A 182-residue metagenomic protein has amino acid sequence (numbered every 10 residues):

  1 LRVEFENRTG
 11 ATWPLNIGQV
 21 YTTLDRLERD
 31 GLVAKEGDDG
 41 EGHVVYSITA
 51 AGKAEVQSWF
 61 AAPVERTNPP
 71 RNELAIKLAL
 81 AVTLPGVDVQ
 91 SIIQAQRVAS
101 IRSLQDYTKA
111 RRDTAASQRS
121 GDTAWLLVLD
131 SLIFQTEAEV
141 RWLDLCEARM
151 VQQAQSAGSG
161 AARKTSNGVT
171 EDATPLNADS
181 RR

Functional and structural regions predicted by a protein language model:
L1-P69: Basic helix-turn-helix/winged-helix DNA-binding cores and closely related short helical interaction motifs
S58-D106: Amphipathic alpha-helical dimerization/coiled-coil segments that flank or bridge DNA-binding/regulatory modules
V82, R111-Q118, M150, A154: Secondary-structure edge/capping motif, primarily at the C-terminal ends of alpha-helices and the immediately following
Q90, R97, L104, R111 (+4 more regions): Heptad-repeat amphipathic alpha-helical coiled-coil interaction surface used for oligomerization/assembly
K109-L129: Acidic interhelical loop/turn segments
R149-T165: Long amphipathic alpha-helical coiled-coil segments
